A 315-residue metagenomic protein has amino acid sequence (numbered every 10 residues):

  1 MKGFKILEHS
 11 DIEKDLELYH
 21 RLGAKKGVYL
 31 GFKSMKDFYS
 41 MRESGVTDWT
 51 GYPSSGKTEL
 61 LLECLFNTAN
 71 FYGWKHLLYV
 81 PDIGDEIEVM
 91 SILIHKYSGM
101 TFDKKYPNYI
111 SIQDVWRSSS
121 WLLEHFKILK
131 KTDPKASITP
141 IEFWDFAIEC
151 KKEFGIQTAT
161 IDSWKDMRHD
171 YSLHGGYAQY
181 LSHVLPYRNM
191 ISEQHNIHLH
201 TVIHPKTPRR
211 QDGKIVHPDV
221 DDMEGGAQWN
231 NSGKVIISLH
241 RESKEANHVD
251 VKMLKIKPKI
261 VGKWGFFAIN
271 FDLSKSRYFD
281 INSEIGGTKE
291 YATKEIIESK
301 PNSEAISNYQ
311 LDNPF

Functional and structural regions predicted by a protein language model:
K2-G99, E298, D312-F315: The Walker A/P-loop phosphate-binding site
K2-K14, H20, K104, W121 (+3 more regions): C-terminal regions of RecA-like/P-loop NTPase motor modules
F32, K36, F71-G155, F266: Cytosolic-facing regulatory segments adjacent to core modules
T47-W49, L77-Y79, K127-L129, H200 (+1 more regions): Hydrophobic/aromatic beta-strand patches that form the interior of the parallel beta-sheet core in alpha/beta enzyme
G56-K57, G84-V89, D166-D170, T207-Q211 (+2 more regions): Flexible loop/turn segments at secondary-structure boundaries
P81, H204, R241: Cofactor-binding loop segments of dinucleotide-utilizing enzymes, especially the Rossmann-like FAD- and NAD(P)+-binding
K127-I191: Phosphate-binding/switch loop-helix module in NTP-utilizing enzymes
T160-I161, I197-H204: Structural recognition of the conserved hydrophobic beta-strand(s) that form the central parallel beta-sheet of P-loop
